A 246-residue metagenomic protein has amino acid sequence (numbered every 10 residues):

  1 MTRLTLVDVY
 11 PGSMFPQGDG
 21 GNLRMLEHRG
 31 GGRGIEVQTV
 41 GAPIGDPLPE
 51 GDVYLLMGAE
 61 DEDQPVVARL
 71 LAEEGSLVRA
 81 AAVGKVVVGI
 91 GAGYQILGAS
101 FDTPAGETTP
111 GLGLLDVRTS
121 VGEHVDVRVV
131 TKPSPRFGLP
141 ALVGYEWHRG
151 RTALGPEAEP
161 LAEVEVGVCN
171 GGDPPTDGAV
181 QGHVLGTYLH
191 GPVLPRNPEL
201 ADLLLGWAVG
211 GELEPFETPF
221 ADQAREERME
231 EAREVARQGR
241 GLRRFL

Functional and structural regions predicted by a protein language model:
M1-A82, A92, P195-L246: N-terminal beta1-alpha1 cap of cysteine-dependent amidohydrolase-like domains
T2-L4, D8, G122-L246: Amide-donor transfer/coupling interface in amidating biosynthetic enzymes
L4, I35-V37, K85, P110 (+2 more regions): A structural micro-motif
Y10, I90-A92, L115, H148 (+1 more regions): A secondary-structure boundary/capping signal
G41, G93-Q95, R118, T152 (+1 more regions): Catalytic metal-binding/acid-base residues of hydrolase active sites
G45-P49, S120-V121, T152-A153: A short acidic, often aromatic-flanked loop/helix-cap motif at beta-alpha or helix-coil junctions that lines enzyme
V53-M57, V88, G186-Y188: Structural motif
E60-P135, L139: Cysteine-nucleophile active-site neighborhood
